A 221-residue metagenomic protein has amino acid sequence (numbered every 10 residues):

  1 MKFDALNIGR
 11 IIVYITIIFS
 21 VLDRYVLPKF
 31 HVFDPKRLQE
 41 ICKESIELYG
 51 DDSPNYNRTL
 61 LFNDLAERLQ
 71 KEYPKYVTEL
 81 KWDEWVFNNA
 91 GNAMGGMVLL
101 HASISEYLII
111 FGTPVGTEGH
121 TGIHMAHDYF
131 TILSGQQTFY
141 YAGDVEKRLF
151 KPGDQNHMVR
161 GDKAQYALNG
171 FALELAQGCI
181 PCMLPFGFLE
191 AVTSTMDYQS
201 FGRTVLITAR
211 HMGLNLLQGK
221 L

Functional and structural regions predicted by a protein language model:
M1-F3: Short, low-complexity, Lys/Arg-enriched N-terminal segments of secretory-pathway carbohydrate enzymes
N7-R24: Hydrophobic membrane-insertion alpha-helices, especially the h-region of bacterial N-terminal signal peptides
R24-I104, G219-K220: A short, N-terminal "cap"/entry segment at the start of jelly-roll beta-barrel domains of the cupin/DSBH fold
G96, E106-L108, R203-T204: Beta-strand-enriched cores of mature, soluble protein domains
V115-Y129: A short beta-loop-beta micro-motif enriched in histidine and acidic residues
M125-T138, A142-G143: Glycine- and acidic-residue-biased ligand/ion/polar-headgroup-sensing regions
G143-Y166: Short acidic-glycine-tyrosine-enriched beta hairpin
N169-G219: Double-stranded beta-helix
